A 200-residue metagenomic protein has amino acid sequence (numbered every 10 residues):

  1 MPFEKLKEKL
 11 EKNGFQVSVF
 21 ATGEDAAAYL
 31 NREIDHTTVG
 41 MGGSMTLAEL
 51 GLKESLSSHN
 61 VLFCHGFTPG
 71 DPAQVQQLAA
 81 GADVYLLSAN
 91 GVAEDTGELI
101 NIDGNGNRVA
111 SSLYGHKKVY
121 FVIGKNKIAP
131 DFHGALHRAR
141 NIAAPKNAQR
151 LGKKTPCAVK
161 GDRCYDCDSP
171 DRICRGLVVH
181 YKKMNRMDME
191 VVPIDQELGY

Functional and structural regions predicted by a protein language model:
P2-S88: N-terminal active-site beta-alpha-beta segment that forms phosphate/nucleotide-binding and substrate-recognition loops
A80-Y200: Conserved phosphate- and dinucleotide-binding cores of soluble alpha/beta proteins, encompassing both enzyme active
